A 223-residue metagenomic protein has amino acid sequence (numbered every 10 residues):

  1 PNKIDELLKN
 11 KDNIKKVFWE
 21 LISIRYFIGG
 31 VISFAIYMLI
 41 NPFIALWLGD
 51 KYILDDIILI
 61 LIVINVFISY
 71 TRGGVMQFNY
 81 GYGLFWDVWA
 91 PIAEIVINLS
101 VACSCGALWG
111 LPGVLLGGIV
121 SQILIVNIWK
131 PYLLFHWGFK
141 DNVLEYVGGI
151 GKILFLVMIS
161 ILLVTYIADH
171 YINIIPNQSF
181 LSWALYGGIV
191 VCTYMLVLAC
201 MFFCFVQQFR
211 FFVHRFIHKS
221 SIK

Functional and structural regions predicted by a protein language model:
P1-Y26, M76-G81: Helix-loop junctions and terminal segments of transmembrane helices in multi-pass membrane transport/translocation
K3, K9-K16, L133-G151, I174 (+3 more regions): Interhelical loop/hinge segments that connect adjacent transmembrane helices in multipass membrane
W19, I36-F67, F139, P176-Q178: Interfacial segments at transmembrane-helix termini and the short loops linking adjacent helices
E20, L54-I58, G110, E145 (+2 more regions): Residue-level signature of transmembrane alpha-helical entry/exit and packing/kink sites in multi-pass membrane
S23-V31, I64, K152, L156-S160 (+1 more regions): Hydrophobic alpha-helical transmembrane segments of multipass membrane transporters and ion channels, focusing on
F34, I57-G106, L111-W137, V190-V191 (+1 more regions): Short runs within selected transmembrane alpha-helices of multi-pass transporters and secretion channels
F34, L99-S104, V157-N173: Hydrophobic alpha-helical transmembrane segments in multi-pass integral membrane proteins
F139-N142, T165-K223: Membrane-proximal transmembrane or re-entrant/amphipathic helices at the cytosolic face
